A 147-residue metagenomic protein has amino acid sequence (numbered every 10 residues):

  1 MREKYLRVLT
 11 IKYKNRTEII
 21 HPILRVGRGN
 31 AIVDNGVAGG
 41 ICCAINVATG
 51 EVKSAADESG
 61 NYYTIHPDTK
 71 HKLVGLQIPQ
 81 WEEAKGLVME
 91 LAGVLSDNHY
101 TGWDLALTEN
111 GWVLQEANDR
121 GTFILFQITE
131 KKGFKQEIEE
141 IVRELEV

Functional and structural regions predicted by a protein language model:
M1-S54: Phosphate-binding site of ATP-dependent enzymes
K4-L6, N98-T101: Short beta-strand or tight-loop elements that sit immediately N-terminal to catalytic metal-binding acidic residues
L24, T101-D104: Acidic carboxylate-rich catalytic motifs and surrounding loops in phosphoryl-/glycosyl-chemistry enzymes
A38-I41, P79, G102: Glycine-centered flexibility motif
A48-P67: A glycine-rich, aromatic-flanked flexible loop/lid motif
Y62-M89, G93-Y100, L107-V147: C-terminal active-site "lid" helix and adjoining low-complexity regulatory extension at the edge of ATP-using catalytic
